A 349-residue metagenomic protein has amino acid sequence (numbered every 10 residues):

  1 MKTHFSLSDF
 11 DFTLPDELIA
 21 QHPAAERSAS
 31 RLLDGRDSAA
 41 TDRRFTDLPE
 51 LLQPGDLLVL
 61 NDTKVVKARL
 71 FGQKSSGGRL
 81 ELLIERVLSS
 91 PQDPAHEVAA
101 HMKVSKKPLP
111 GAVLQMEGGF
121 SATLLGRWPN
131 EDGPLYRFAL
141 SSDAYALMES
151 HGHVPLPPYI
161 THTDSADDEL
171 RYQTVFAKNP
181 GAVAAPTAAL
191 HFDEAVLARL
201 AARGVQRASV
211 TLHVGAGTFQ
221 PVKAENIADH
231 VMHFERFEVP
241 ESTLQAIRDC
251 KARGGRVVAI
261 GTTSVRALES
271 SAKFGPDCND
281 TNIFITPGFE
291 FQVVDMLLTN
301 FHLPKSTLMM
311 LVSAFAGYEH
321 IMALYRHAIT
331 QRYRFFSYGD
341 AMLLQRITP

Functional and structural regions predicted by a protein language model:
M1-P349: A cross-family signal for N-terminal binding/gating loops and helix N-caps that shape access to the active site
